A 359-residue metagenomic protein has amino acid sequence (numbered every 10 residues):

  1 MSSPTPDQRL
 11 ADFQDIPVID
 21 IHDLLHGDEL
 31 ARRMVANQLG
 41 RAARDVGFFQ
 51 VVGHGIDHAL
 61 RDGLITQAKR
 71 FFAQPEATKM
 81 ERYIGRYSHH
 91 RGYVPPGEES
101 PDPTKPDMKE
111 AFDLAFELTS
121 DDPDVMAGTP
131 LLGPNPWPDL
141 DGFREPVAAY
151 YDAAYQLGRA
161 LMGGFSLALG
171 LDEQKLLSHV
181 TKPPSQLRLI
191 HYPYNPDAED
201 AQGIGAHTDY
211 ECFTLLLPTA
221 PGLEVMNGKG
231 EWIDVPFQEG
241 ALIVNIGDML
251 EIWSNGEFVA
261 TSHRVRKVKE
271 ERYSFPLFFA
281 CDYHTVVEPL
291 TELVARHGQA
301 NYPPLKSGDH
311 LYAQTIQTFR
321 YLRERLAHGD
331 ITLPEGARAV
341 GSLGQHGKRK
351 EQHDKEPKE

Functional and structural regions predicted by a protein language model:
M1-E359: Peripheral, non-catalytic segments flanking oxidoreductase cores
